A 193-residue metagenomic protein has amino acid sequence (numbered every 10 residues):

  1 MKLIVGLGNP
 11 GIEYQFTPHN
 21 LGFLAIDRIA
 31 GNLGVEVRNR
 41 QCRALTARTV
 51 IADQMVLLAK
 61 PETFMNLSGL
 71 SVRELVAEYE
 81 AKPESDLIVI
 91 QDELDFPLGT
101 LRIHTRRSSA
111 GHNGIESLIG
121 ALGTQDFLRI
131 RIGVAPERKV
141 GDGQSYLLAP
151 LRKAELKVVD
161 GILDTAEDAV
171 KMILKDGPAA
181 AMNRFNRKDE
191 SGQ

Functional and structural regions predicted by a protein language model:
K2-R106, E116-I130, E137-D142, A149 (+1 more regions): Nucleotide and nucleotide-moiety/phosphate-recognizing core
S109: Conserved TIR/SEFIR loop-to-helix hotspot centered on a Trp-containing motif with a nearby acidic residue
H112: Active-site YXXXK catalytic motif of short-chain dehydrogenase/reductase
